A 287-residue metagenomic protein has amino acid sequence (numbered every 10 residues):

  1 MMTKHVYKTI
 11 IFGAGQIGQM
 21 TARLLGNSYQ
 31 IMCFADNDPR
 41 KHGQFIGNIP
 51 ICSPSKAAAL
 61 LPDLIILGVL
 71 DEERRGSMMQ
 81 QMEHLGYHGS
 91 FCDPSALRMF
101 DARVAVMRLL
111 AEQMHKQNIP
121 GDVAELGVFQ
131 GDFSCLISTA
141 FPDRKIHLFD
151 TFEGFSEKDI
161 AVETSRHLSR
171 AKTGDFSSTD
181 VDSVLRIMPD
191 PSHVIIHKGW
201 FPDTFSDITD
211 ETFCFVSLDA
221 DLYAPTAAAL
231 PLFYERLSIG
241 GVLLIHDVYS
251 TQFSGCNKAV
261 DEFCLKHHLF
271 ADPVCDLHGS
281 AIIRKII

Functional and structural regions predicted by a protein language model:
M1-D101, A105-P120: Hydrophobic, well-ordered beta-alpha structural blocks that scaffold small-molecule cofactor pockets
P94-R98, R108-E112, Q117-I287: S-adenosylmethionine/decaboxylated-SAM
